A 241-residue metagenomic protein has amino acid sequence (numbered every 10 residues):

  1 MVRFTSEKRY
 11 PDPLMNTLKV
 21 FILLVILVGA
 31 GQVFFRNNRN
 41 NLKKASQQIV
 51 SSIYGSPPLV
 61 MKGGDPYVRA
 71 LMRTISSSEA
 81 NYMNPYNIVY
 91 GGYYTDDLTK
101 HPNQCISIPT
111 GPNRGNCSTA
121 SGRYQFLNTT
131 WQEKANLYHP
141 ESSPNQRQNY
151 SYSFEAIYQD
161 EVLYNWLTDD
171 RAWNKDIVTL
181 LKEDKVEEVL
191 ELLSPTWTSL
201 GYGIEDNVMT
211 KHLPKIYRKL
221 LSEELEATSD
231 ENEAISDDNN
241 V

Functional and structural regions predicted by a protein language model:
M1-L14: N-terminal Lys/Arg-rich, disordered targeting/topogenic segments
P13-N16, S76: Hydrophobic transmembrane-helix microenvironments that flank and shape a buried ionizable site
V20-N149, V162-K175, T179-V241: Cell-wall polysaccharide-cleaving catalytic domain and substrate-binding groove, primarily in peptidoglycan/chitin
S151-E155: A short, structured beta-strand-centered segment in the mid-to-C-terminal lobe of catalytic cores from group-transfer
Q159: Hydrophobic (often cysteine-bearing) scaffold residues that line and stabilize catalytic clefts of nucleotide/cofactor
